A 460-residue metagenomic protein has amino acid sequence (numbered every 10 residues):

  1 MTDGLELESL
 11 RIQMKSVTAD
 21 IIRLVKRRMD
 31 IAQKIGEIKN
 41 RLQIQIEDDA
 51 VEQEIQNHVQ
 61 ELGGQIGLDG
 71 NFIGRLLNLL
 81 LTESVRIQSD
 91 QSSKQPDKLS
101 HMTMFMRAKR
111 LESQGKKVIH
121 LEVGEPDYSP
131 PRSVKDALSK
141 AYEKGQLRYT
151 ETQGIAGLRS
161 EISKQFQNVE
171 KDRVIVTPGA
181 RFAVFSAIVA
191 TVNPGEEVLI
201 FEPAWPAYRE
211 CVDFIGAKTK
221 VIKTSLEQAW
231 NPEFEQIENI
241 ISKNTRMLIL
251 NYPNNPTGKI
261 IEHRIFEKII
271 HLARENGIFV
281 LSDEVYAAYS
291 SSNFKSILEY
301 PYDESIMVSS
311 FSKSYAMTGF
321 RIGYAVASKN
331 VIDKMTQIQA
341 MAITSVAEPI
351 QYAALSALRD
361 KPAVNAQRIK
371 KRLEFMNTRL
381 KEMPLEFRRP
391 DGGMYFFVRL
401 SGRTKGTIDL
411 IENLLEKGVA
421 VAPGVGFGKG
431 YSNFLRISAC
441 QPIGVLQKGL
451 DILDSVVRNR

Functional and structural regions predicted by a protein language model:
M1-Q91: Domain-level signature for soluble enzymes in the chorismate/prephenate branch of the shikimate pathway
R11, K15-T18, I22-V25, P96-K98 (+3 more regions): Short amphipathic alpha-helical segments with heptad-repeat character
M14, I21, R28, I35 (+8 more regions): Short amphipathic alpha-helical/adjacent loop interface patches that line ligand and macromolecule-binding sites
L24, S89-K144, S242, R458-R460: Conserved N-terminal helix/loop that builds the PLP phosphate-binding region of the aspartate aminotransferase-like
I35, V59, M104, A108 (+2 more regions): Aromatic/hydrophobic pocket-lining residues that form π-stacking "cages" and hydrophobic walls in ligand
S100-H101, I155-L158, A180-R181, W230: Conserved donor sugar-nucleotide recognition element shared by glycan-biosynthetic enzymes
L111-Q114, E125-P126, R132-S133, K164 (+1 more regions): PLP-dependent class I/II
L121, G145-L147, E161-N168: Glycine-rich loop-to-alpha-helix module at the N-terminal edge of alpha/beta enzyme cores
